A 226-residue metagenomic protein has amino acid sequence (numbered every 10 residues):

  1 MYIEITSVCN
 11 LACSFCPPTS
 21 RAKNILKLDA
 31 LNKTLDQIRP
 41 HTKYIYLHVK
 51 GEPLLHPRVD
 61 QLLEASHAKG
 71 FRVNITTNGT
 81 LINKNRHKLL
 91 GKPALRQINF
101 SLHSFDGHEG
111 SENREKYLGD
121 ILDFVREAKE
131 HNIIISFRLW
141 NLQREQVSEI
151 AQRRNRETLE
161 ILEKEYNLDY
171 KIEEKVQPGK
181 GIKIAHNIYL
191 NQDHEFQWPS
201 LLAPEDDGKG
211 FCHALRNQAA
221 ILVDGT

Functional and structural regions predicted by a protein language model:
M1-I98, H108-G119: Conserved alpha-helical substructure of the radical SAM core
Y2, P178-T226: Accessory C-terminal segments flanking Radical SAM cores
R39, R86-G107, I150-I182: Structural recognition of alpha->loop->beta junctions
L54, W140, E165, D169-K171 (+1 more regions): Class I S-adenosyl-L-methionine
V73, F105-G107, F124-N155: Conserved strand-turn element in the central/C-terminal portion of the radical SAM core barrel that lines
N74-T76, N99, I134-L139, K171 (+1 more regions): A structural signal for short, well-ordered beta-strand segments and their strand-loop junctions that often border
F105-E112, P199-P204: Surface-exposed cleft-lining segments at the edges of enzyme active sites
D120-E130, G208-C212: A structural motif corresponding to the C-terminal lobe/cap of the Radical SAM core domain
